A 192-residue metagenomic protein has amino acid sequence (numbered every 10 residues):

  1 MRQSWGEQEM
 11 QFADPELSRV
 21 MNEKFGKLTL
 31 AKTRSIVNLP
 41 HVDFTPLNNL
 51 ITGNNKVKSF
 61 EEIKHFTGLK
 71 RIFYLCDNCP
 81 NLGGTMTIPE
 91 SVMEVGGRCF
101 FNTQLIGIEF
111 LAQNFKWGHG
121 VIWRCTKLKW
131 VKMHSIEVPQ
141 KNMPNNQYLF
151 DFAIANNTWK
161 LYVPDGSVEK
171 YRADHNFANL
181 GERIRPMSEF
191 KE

Functional and structural regions predicted by a protein language model:
M1, F190-E192: Short, solvent-exposed mixed-charge patches
W5-M10, T29-V42, N49, G53-R71 (+5 more regions): Structural signature of tandem-repeat unit edges
Q11-P15, R19, E23, E182-R185: Solvent-exposed adhesion/ligand-recognition segments of exported proteins
P144-A153, E169-E182: Short, aromatic/basic amphipathic alpha-helical patches
